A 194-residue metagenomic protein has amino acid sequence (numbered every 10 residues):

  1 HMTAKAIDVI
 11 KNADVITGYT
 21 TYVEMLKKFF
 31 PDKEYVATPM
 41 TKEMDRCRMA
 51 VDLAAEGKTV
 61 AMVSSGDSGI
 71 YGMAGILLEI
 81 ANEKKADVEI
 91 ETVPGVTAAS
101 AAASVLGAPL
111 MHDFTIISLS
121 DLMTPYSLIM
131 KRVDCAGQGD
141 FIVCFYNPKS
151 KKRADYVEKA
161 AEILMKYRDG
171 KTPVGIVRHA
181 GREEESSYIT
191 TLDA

Functional and structural regions predicted by a protein language model:
H1, M123-Y126, Y188-I189: Short gly/ser/thr-rich secondary-structure transition/capping motifs
H1-I90, V96, A101: Class I S-adenosyl-L-methionine
A4-V9, D32-K33, L77-I80, G107 (+3 more regions): Short, solvent-exposed amphipathic alpha-helical segments in soluble enzyme and RNA/protein-processing domains
D14-V15, E34, K58-M62, E89-E91 (+5 more regions): Structural motif
V15, D52-E56, N82, G107-M111 (+4 more regions): Generic secondary-structure signature for well-ordered alpha-helical cores
A50-A55, S104-A108, I129-V133, S187-D193: Short, surface-exposed amphipathic charged segments that create phosphate/polyanion-binding patches used for binding
T59-V60, Q138-A194: A contiguous loop/helix-start segment that scaffolds small-molecule binding in enzyme catalytic cores
I70-I142: Class I SAM-dependent methyltransferase SAM-binding "motif I" and its flanking Rossmann-like core
